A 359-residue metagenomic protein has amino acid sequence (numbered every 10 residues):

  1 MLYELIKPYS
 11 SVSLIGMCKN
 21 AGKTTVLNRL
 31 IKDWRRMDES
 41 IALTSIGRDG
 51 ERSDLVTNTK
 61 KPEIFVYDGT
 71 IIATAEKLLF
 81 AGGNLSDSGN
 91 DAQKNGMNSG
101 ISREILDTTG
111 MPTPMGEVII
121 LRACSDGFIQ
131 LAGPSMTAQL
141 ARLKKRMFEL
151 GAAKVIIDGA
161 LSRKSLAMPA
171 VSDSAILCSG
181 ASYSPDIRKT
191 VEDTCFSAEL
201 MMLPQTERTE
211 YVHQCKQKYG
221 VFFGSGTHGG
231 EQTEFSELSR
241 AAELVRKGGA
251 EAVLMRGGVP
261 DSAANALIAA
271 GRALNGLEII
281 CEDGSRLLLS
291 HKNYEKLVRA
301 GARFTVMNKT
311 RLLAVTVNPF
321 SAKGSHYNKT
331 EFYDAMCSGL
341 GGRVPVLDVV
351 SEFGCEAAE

Functional and structural regions predicted by a protein language model:
M1-S10, R36-S40, E331-E359: N-terminal charge/polar-biased segments
L2-R36, I41-I46: Walker A (P-loop) phosphate-binding motif
A21-G22, G50-D54, A81-G82, K164-L166 (+1 more regions): Short active-site-adjacent helix-start/loop capping segments
L30-L121, Y333: N-terminal phosphate/diphosphate-binding loop that engages ATP/GTP or pyrophosphate donors across diverse enzyme folds
A42-I46, G133, K154-G159, L177 (+1 more regions): General beta-strand structural signal in soluble alpha/beta enzymes
L43-I46, L277-S285, V344-C355: A generic structural motif
S88-Q93, M136, L140-K154, G159-L340: Conserved catalytic-core segment of NTP-binding enzymes
G96, S102-K164: Phosphate-binding/switch loop-helix module in NTP-utilizing enzymes
